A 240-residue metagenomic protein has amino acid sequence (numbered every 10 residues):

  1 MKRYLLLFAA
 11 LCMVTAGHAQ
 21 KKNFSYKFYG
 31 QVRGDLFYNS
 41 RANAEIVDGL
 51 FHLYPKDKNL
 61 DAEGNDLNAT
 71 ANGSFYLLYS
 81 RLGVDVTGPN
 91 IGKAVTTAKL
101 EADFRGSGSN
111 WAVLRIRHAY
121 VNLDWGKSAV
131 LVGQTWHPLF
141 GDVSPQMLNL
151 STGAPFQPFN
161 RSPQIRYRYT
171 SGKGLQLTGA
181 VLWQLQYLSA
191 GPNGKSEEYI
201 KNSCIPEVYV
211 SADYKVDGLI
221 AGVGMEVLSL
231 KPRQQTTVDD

Functional and structural regions predicted by a protein language model:
M1-K21: Bacterial Sec-dependent N-terminal signal peptides
H18-A19, F51, R233, V238: Residue-level signature of transmembrane alpha-helix interfaces in integral membrane proteins
K21-D48, K58-Y187, C204-I205, Y209-I220: Outer membrane beta-barrel
E45-F51, L148-S151, G194-S196, V238-D240: Flexible, surface-exposed loop regions and adjacent strand-edge segments of Gram-negative outer-membrane beta-barrel
A190-D240: Surface-exposed beta-loop-beta
